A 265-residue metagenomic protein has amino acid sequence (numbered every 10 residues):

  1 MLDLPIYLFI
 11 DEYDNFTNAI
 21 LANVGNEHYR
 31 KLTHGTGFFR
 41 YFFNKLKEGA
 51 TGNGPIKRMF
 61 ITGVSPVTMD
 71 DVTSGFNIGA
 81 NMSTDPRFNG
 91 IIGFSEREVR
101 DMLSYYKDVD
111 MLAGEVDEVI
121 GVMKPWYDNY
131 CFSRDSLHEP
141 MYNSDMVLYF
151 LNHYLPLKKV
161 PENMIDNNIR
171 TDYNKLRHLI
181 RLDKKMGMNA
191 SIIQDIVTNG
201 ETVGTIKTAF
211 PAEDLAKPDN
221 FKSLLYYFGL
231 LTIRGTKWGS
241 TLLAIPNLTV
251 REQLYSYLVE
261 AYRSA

Functional and structural regions predicted by a protein language model:
M1-D3, F38: Conserved helicase/translocase P-loop NTPase motor core
D3-L32: Conserved P-loop NTPase "ATPase switch" module shared by AAA+ and STAND
Y7-D11, R40-N44, K57-V64: Structural recognition of the conserved hydrophobic beta-strand(s) that form the central parallel beta-sheet of P-loop
N15-N18, E48, V67: Residues immediately C-terminal
H28-K57: Substrate-engagement module of ASCE P-loop NTPases
P55-R58, G79-M82: Short glycine-/polar-rich loops that comprise or flank the Walker A/P-loop and associated switch/sensor motifs
P66-S74, M82-N152: Amphipathic alpha-helical segments of the small helical/lid subdomains adjacent to P-loop NTPase cores
G79, M141-A265: Extended alpha-helical interface modules used as scaffolds for assembling large macromolecular complexes
